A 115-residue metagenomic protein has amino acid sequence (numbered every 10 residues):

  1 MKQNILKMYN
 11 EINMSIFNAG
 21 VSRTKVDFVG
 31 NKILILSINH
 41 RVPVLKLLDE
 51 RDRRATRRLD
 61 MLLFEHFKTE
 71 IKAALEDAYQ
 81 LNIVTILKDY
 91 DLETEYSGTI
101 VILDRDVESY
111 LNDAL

Functional and structural regions predicted by a protein language model:
M1-L115: Interaction-mediating elements
